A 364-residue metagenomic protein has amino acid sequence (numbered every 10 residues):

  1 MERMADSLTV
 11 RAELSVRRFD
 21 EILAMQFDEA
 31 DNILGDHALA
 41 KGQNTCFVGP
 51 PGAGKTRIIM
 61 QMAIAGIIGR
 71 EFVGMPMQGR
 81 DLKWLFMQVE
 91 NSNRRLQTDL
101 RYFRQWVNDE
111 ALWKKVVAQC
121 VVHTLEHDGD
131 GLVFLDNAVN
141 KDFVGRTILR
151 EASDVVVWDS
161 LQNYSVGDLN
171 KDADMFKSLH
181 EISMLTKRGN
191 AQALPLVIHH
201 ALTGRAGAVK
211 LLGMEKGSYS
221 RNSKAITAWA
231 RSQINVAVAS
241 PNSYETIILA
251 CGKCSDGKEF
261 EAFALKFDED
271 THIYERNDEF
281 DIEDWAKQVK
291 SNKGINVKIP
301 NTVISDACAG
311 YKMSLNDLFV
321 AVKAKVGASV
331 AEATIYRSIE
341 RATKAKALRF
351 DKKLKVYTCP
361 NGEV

Functional and structural regions predicted by a protein language model:
M1-R11, L149-A152, G189, S240-V364: C-terminal regions of RecA-like/P-loop NTPase motor modules
A5-Y102, N137, P360-G362: The Walker A/P-loop phosphate-binding site
G35, G79-L169, R341: Conserved inter-motif catalytic segment of the P-loop NTP-binding fold
C46-F47, G52, T56-R57, G79 (+2 more regions): Phosphate-binding/switch region of NTP-binding enzymes
M62, N140, S178-E181: Hydrophobic alpha-helical membrane-association signature
I64-A65, Y102-Q105, D172-M175, G213-M214: Glycine-rich, phosphate-binding/catalytic loops in enzymes
G66-R70, F103-W106, Y164, L185 (+3 more regions): Conserved, well-folded catalytic cores of nucleic-acid-processing and energy-transducing macromolecular machines
